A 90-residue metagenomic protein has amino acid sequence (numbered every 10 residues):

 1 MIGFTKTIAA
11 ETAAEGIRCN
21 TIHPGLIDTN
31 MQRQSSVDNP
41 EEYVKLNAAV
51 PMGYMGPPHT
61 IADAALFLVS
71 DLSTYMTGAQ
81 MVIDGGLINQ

Functional and structural regions predicted by a protein language model:
M1-K6, A10, I17, A62-D63: Conserved active-site helix of classical SDR/Rossmann-fold NAD(P)-dependent CH-OH oxidoreductases
F4-I8, T12, I22, L68: Hydrophobic alpha-helix immediately C-terminal to the catalytic Tyr-X-X-X-Lys motif of short-chain
A13, R18, M76-G78: Short, small/polar-rich loop/turn modules that mediate ligand/substrate recognition or access, typified
A14, L26-A49: A glycine/serine/threonine-rich, flexible loop-to-helix segment that serves as the NAD(P) cofactor-binding "lid"
R18-P24, D28, V69-L72, V82-D84: Conserved SDR Rossmann-fold cofactor-binding beta-strand/turn motif
V50-I61: A conserved structural motif in NAD(P)-dependent oxidoreductases
A65-L66, T77-Q90: Short C-terminal tail/terminal secondary-structure segment of NAD(P)H-dependent dehydrogenase/reductase domains
